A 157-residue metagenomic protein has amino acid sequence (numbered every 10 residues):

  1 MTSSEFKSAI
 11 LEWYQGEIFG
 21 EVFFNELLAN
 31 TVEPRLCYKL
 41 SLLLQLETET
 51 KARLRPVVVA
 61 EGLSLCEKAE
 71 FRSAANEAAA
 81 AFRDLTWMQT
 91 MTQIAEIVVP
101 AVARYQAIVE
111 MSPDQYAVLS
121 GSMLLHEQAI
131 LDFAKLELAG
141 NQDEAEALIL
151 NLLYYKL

Functional and structural regions predicted by a protein language model:
M1-L157: Non-heme di-metal
